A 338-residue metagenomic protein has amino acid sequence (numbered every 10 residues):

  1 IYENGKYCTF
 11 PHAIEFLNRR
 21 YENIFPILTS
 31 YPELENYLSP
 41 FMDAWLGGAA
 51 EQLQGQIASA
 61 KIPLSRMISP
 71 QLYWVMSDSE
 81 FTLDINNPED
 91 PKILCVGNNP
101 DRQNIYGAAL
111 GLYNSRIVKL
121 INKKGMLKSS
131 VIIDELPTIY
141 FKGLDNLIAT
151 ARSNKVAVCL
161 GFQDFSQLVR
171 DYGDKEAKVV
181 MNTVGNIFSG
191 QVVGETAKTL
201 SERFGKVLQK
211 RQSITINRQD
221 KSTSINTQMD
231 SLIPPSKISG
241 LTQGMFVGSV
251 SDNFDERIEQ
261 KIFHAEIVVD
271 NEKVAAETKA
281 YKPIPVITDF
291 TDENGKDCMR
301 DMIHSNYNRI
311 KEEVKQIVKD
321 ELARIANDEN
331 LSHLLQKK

Functional and structural regions predicted by a protein language model:
I1-V156, Y172, S239-T242, V250-E256 (+2 more regions): P-loop NTPase motor domains
S39, K92, S130, Q163 (+2 more regions): Generic signal for short, ordered secondary-structure residues within or immediately flanking folded domains
L94, C159, I187-F188: Hydrophobic/aromatic beta-strand patches that form the interior of the parallel beta-sheet core in alpha/beta enzyme
N146, V169-Q316: P-loop NTPase motor core of the ASCE superfamily
A157-Q163: Structural recognition of the conserved hydrophobic beta-strand(s) that form the central parallel beta-sheet of P-loop
S166: Positions that flank functional sites
